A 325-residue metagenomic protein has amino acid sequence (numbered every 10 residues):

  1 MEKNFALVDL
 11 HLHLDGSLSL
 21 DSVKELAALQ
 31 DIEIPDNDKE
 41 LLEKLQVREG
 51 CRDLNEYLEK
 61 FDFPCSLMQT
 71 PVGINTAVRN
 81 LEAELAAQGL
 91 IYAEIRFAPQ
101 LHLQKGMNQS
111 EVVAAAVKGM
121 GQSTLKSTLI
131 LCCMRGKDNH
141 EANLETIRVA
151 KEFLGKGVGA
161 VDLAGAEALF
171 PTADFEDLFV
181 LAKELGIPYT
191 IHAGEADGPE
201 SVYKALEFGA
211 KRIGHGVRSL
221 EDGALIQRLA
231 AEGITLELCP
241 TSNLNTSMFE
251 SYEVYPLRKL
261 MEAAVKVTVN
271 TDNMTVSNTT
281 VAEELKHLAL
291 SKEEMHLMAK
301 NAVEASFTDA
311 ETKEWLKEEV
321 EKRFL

Functional and structural regions predicted by a protein language model:
M1-I187, A196-S201, E207, K211-R212 (+2 more regions): Metal-cofactor-binding active-site regions of metalloenzymes
Y189-I191: Conserved hydrophobic beta-strand within the GNAT/NAT acetyltransferase core sheet that lines the active-site cleft
